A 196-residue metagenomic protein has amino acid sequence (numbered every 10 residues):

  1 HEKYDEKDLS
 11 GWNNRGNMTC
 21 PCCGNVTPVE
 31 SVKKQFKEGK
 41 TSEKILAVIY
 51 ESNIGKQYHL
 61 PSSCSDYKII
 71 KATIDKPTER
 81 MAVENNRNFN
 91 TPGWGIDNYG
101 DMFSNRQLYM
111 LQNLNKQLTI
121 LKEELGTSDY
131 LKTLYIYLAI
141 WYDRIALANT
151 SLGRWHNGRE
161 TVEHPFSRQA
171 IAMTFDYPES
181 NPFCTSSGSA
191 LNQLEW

Functional and structural regions predicted by a protein language model:
H1-W196: Nucleic-acid modification enzymes, centered on SAM-dependent nucleic-acid methyltransferases
